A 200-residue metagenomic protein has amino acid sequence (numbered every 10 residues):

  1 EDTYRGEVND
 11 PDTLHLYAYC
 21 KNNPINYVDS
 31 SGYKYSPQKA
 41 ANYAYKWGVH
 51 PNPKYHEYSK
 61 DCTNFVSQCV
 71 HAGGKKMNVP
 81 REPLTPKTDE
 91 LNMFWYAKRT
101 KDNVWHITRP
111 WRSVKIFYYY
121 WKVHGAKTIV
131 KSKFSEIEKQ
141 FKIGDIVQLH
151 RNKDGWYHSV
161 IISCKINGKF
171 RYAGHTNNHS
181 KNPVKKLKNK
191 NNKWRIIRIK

Functional and structural regions predicted by a protein language model:
E1, D12, D29-S31, N78-E82 (+2 more regions): Short, solvent-exposed loop/turn and secondary-structure capping segments
E1-K34: Short turn/helix-capping motifs enriched in Asx and small/polar residues
E7-V8, N52-H56, P183: A generic structural signal for short coil/turn motifs at secondary-structure boundaries
P11, S36, K54-C62, V130-F141: Extracytoplasmic/periplasmic, Sec-exported soluble proteins
Y17-C20, T63-H71, S159-S163, Y172-G174: Active-site scaffold segments
Y35-W111: N-terminal capping segments
L91-Y172: ...with weaker cross-activation on analogous glycine-rich loops/strands in unrelated enzymes
N152-K200: Active-site signature of cysteine proteases
